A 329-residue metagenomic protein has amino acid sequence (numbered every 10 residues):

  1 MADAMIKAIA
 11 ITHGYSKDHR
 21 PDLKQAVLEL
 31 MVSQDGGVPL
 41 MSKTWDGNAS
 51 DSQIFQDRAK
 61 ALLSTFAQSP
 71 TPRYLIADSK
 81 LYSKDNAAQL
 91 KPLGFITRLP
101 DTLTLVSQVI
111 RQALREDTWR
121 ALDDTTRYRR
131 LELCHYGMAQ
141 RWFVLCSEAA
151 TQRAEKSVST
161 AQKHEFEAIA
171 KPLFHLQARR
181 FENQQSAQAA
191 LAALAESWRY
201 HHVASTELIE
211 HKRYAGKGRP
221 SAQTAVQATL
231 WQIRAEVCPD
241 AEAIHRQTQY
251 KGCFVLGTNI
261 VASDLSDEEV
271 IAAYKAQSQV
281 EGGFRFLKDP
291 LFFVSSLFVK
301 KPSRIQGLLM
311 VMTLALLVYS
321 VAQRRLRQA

Functional and structural regions predicted by a protein language model:
M1-A329: Anion-binding and metal-coordination hotspots
